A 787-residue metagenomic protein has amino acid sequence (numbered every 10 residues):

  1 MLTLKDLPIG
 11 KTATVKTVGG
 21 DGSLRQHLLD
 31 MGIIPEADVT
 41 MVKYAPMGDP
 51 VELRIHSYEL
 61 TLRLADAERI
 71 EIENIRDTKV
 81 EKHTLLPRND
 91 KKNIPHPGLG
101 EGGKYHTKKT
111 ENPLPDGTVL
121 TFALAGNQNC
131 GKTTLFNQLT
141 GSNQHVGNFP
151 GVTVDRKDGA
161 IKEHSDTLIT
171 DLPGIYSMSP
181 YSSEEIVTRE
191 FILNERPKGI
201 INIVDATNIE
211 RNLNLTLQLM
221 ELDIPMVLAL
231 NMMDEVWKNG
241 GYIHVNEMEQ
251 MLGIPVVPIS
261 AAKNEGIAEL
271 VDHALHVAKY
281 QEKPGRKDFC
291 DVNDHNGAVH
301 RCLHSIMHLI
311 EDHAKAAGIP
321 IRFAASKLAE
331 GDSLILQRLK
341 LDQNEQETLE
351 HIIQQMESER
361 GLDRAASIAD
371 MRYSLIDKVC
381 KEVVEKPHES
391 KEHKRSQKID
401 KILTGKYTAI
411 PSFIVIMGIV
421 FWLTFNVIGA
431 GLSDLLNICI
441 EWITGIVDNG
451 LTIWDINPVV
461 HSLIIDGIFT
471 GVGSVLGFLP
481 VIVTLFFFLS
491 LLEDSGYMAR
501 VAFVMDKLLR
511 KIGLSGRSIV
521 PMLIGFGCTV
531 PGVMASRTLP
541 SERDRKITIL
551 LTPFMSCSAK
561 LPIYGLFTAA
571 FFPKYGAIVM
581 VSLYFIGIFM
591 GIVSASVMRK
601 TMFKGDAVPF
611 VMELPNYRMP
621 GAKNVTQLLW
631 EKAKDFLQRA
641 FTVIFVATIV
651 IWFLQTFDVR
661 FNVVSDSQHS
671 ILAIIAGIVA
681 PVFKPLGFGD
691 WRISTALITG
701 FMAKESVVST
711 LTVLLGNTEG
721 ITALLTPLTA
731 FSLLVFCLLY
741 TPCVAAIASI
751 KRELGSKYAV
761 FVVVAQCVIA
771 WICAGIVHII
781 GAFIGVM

Functional and structural regions predicted by a protein language model:
P95-S177: Conserved G1/Walker A P-loop phosphate-binding module
H164, R189-V256, I563: Conserved C-terminal guanine-recognition region of P-loop GTPase G domains, centered on the G4
V236-D291: Canonical P-loop GTPase G-domain recognition
Y280, K287-W454, V663, S667-L672: Extended helical scaffolds that flank P-loop GTPase cores
A366-S367, K386, V427-I468, I512 (+4 more regions): Extended, low-charge hydrophobic alpha-helical regions
S412-L423, L485-S490, T568-A570, L583-V597 (+3 more regions): Hydrophobic core segments of alpha-helical transmembrane domains in multi-pass membrane transport and ion-translocation
I438, W442-I446, A499-T529, K604-L628 (+1 more regions): Juxtamembrane inter-helical linkers in multi-pass membrane proteins
S558-V581, A745-G755, I776-M787: Transmembrane helix-loop junctions at the membrane interface of multipass transporters and ion channels
